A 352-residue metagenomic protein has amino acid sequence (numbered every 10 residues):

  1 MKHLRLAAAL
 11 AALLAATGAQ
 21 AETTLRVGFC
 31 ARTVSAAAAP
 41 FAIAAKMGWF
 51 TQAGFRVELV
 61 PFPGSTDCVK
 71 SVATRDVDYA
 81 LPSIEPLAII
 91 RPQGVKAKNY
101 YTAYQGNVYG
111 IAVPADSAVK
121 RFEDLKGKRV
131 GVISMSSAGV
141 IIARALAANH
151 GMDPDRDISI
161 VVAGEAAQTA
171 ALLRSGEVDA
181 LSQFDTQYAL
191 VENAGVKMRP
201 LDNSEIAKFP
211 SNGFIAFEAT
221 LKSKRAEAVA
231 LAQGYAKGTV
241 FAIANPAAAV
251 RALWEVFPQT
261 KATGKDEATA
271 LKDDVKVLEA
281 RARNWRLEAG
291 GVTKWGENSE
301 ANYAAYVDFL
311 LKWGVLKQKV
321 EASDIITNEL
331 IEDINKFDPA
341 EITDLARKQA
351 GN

Functional and structural regions predicted by a protein language model:
M1-A7: Bacterial N-terminal signal peptides that target proteins for export
A11-L14: Repetitive helical segments and hydrophobic/amphipathic motifs
A16-G18: N-terminal signal peptide c-region/cleavage motif recognized by signal peptidases
E22-D185, L201-K208: Short, glycine-/small- and polar/acidic-enriched structural segments that line small-molecule recognition paths
E58-L59, S159-I160, A268-K276, E321-E332: Short linear loop/turn motifs
E85, A167-E267: Pocket-lining segment of extracytoplasmic ligand-binding domains
K224-K317: Secondary-structure end/capping motifs
E300-N352: Conserved C-terminal helix/tail region of periplasmic/extracytoplasmic solute-binding proteins
